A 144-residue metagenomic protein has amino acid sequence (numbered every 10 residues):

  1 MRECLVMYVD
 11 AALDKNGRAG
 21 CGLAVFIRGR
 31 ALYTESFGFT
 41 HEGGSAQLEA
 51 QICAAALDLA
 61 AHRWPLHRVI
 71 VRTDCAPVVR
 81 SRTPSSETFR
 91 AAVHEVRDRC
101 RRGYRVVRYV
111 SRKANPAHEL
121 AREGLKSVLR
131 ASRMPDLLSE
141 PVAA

Functional and structural regions predicted by a protein language model:
M1, L137-A144: Short intrinsically disordered terminal tails
M1-Q47, D58-A60: RNase H-like nuclease fold core
M7, V25, A131, S139-E140: Generic detector of low-complexity/intrinsically disordered segments and short hydrophobic N-terminal stretches
A12-N16, A54-R122, S127: RNase H catalytic domain
L48, I52: Loop-to-helix element that buttresses phosphate recognition and phosphoryl-transfer chemistry
H62, R130, V142-A143: Intrinsic disorder/low-complexity segments in short proteins, especially the signal peptide and propeptide regions
K126-P135: A polyampholytic, Gly/Pro-enriched intrinsically disordered region
